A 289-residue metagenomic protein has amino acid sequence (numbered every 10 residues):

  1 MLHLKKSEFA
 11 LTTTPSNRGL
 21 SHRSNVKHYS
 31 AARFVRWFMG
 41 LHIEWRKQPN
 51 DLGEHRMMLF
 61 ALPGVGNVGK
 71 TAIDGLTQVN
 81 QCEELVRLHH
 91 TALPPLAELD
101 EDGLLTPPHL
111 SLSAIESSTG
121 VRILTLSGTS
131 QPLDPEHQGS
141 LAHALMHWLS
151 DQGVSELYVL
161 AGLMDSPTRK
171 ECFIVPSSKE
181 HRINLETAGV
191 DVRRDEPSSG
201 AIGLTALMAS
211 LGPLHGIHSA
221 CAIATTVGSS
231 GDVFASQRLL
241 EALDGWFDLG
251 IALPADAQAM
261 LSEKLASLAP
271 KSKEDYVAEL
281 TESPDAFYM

Functional and structural regions predicted by a protein language model:
M1-F38: N-terminal amphipathic/basic-hydrophobic helices that include classical n-h-c signal peptides and signal-anchor
F38-T129: N-terminal short beta-loop-beta anion/metal-coordinating cradle
L62-V68, P132-P135, G162-P167, A201-I202 (+1 more regions): Gly/Ser/Thr-rich loops at beta-strand to alpha-helix junctions that form or flank small-molecule/cofactor-binding
G128-P135, R194-D195: Surface-exposed cleft-lining segments at the edges of enzyme active sites
P132-R182: Internal, conserved structured core segments that host functional sites
A144-L157, P213-H218, W246-I251: Secondary-structure boundary elements
D165-W246, F287: Catalytic cores of processing enzymes, dominated by hydrolases/peptidases, characterized by acidic/His-rich
S230-M289: A conserved C-terminal secondary-structure "cap"
